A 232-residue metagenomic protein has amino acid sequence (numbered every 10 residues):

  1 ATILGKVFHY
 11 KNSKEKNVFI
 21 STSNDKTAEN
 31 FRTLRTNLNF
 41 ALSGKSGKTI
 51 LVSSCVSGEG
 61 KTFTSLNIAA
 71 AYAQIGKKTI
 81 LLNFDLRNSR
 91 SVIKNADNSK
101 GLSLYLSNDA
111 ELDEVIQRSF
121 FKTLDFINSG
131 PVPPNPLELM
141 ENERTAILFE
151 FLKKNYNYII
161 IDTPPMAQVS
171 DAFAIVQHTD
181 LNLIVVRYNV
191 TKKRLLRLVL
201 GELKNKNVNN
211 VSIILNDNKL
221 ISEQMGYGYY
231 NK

Functional and structural regions predicted by a protein language model:
A1-K14: Juxtamembrane cytosolic face of transmembrane helices
N17, S23-K232: P-loop NTP-binding module
